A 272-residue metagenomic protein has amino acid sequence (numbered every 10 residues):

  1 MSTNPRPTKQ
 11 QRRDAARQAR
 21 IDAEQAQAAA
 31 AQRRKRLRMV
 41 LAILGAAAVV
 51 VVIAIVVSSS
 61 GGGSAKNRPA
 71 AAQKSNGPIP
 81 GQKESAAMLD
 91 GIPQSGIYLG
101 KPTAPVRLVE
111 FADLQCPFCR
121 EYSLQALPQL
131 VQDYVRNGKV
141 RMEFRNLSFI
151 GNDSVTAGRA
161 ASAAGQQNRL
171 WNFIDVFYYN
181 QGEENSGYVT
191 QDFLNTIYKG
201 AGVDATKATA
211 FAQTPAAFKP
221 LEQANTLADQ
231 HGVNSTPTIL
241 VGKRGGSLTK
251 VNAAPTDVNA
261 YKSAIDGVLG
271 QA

Functional and structural regions predicted by a protein language model:
S2-A31, K35-V52, V57-G63, R68-P69 (+1 more regions): C-terminal cap of thioredoxin/glutaredoxin-like
D14-A19, Q73-S75, G81-M88, C116-R120 (+1 more regions): Short linear motifs at secondary-structure transitions and domain/linker junctions
I53-V56, P80, A86, L99 (+5 more regions): Short N-terminal micro-motifs specific to bacterial/archaeal maturation and metal-cluster initiation sites
A65-E110, Q115, A272: Extracytoplasmic low-complexity, Pro/Thr/Ser/Ala/Gly-rich segments that lie immediately after a secretion/anchoring
Q94, A126-P128, T226: Alpha-helical scaffolding within the catalytic cores of extracellular/periplasmic polymer-degrading hydrolases
I97-L99, L130-D133, A228-Q230: Short, flexible, glycine/charge-rich loop motifs used to bind or transfer phosphoryl groups or to couple energy/partner
Y98, R136, L240: Short glycine/serine/threonine-biased micro-segments
A104, V109-K199: Structural alpha/beta surface segment adjacent to cysteine/selenocysteine redox centers across thiol/disulfide enzymes
